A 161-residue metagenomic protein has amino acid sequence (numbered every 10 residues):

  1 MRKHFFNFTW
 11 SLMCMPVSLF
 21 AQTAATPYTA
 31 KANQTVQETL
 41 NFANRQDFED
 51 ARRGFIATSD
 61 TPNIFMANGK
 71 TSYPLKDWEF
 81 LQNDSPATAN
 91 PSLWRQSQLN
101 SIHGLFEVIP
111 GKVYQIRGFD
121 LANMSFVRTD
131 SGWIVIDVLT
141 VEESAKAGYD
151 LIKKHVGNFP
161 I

Functional and structural regions predicted by a protein language model:
M1-H4: Positively charged n-region of N-terminal signal peptides that target proteins for export
N7-S18: Bacterial N-terminal signal peptides
Q22-I102: N-terminal pre-domain segments of enzymes
Q98-P160: Conserved beta-strand hairpin/beta-sheet module of binuclear metal-dependent hydrolase folds, prominently
